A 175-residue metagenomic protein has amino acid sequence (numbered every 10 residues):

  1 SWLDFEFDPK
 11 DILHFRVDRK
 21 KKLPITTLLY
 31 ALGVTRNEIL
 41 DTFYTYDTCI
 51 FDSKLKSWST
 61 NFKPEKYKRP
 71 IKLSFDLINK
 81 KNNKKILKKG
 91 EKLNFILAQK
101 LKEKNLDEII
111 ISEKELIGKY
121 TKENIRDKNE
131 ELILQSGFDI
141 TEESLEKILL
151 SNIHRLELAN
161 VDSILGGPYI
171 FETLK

Functional and structural regions predicted by a protein language model:
S1-K175: N-terminal non-catalytic structural scaffold regions of very large proteins
